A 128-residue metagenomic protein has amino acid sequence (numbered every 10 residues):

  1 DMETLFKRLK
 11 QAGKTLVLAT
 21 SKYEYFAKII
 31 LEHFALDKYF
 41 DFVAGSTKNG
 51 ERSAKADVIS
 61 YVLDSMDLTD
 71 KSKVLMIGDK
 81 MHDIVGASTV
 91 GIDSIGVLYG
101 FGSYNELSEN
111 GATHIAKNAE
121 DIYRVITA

Functional and structural regions predicted by a protein language model:
D1-L18, E24-K28, A56: Short, acidic loop-to-helix structural element flanking the phosphoryl-transfer center in phosphate-processing enzymes
E3-Q11, L63, I84-T89: Surface-exposed amphipathic alpha-helices with a cationic face
F26-I29, G86, E106, R124-V125: Phosphate- and divalent-cation-binding pockets in alpha/beta enzyme and binding domains that engage nucleotide-derived
D37-D41, T69, T113: Conserved H-loop
D37-R52: A short, structured active-site edge motif that brings together acidic residues
A54-I84: Conserved Lys-Pro-Asp/Glu-containing loop-to-beta segment of HAD-superfamily phosphomonoesterases, centered on
M76-A116: Acidic, Mg2+-coordinating phosphoryl-transfer loop and its flanking beta/alpha structural elements, shared across
